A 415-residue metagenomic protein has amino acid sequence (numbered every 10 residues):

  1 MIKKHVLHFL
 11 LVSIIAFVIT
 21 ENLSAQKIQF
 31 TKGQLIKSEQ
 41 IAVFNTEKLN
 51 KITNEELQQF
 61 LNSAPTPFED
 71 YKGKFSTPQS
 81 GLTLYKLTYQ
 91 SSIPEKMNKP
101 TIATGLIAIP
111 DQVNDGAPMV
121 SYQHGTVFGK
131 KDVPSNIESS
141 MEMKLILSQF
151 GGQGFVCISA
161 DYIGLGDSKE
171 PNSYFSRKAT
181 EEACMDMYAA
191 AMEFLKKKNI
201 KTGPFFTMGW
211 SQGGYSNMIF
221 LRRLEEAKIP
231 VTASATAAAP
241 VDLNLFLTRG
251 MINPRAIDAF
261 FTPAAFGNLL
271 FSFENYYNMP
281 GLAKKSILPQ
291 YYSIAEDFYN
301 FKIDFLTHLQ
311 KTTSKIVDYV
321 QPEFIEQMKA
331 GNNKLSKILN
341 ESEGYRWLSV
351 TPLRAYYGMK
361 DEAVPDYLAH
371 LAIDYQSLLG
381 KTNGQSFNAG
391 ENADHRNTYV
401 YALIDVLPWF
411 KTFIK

Functional and structural regions predicted by a protein language model:
Q26-Q112: Catalytic-loop region of hydrolases
M97-I102, D111-G152: Short, surface-exposed "cap/lid" segments of acyl-processing enzymes
I109-G116, A189-M208: Gly/Ser-rich "nucleophile elbow"/oxyanion-hole loop immediately N-terminal to the catalytic nucleophile in hydrolases
Y174-K196: Alpha/beta-hydrolase active-site loop
P240-R346: Accessory cap/linker subdomain of secreted extracellular hydrolases
A355-D361: Short beta-strand/loop motif that positions the catalytic acidic residue of the alpha/beta-hydrolase fold
E362-L368: Conserved alpha/beta-hydrolase "acid-adjacent" motif
S377-H395: Catalytic histidine neighborhood in serine/cysteine hydrolases with alpha/beta-hydrolase-type architecture
